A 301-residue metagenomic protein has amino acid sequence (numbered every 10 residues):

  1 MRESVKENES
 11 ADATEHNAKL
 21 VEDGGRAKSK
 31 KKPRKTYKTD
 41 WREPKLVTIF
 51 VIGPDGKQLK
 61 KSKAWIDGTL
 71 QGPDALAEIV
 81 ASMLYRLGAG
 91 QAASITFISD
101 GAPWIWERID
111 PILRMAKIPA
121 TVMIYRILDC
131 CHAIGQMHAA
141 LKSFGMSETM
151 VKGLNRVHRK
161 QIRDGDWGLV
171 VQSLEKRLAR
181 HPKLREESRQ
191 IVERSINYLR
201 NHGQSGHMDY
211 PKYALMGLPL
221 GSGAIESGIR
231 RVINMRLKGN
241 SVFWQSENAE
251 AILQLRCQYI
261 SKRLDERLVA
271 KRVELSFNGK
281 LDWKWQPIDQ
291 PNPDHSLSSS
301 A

Functional and structural regions predicted by a protein language model:
M1-A301: Catalytic center-proximal scaffold of phosphoryl-transfer enzymes
